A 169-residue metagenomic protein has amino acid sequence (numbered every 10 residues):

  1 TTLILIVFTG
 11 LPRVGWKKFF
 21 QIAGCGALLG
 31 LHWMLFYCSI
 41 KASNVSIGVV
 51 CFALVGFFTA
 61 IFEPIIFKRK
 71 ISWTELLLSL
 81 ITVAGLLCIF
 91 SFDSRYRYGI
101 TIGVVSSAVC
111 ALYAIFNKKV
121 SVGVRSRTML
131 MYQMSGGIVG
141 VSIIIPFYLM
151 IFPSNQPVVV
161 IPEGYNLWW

Functional and structural regions predicted by a protein language model:
T1, C38-V55, R97-V109, Y165-W169: Structural signature of hydrophobic alpha-helical transmembrane segments
T1, M34-S43, C51, Y113-V124 (+2 more regions): Juxtamembrane C-cap of transmembrane helices in multi-pass membrane transport proteins
T1-G24, F67-L76, S94-Y98, V122-R127 (+1 more regions): Membrane-interface interhelical linkers
T2, I71-S91, S107: Hydrophobic transmembrane alpha-helices of multi-pass small-molecule transport proteins
I4, C51-I65, L80-I81, G136-G140: Alpha-helical transmembrane segments of compact multi-pass small-molecule transporters, enriched in specific families
T9-I47, F52, C88: Specific transmembrane alpha-helical segments of multi-pass solute transporters/efflux pumps, especially DMT/EamA
G24-A27, L54, L77-I81, T101 (+2 more regions): Hydrophobic residues within alpha-helical transmembrane segments of multi-pass solute transporters/permease subunits
G26, G30-M34, G56-I61, A108-A111 (+1 more regions): Hydrophobic/small/kink-forming positions within alpha-helical transmembrane segments of polytopic membrane proteins
